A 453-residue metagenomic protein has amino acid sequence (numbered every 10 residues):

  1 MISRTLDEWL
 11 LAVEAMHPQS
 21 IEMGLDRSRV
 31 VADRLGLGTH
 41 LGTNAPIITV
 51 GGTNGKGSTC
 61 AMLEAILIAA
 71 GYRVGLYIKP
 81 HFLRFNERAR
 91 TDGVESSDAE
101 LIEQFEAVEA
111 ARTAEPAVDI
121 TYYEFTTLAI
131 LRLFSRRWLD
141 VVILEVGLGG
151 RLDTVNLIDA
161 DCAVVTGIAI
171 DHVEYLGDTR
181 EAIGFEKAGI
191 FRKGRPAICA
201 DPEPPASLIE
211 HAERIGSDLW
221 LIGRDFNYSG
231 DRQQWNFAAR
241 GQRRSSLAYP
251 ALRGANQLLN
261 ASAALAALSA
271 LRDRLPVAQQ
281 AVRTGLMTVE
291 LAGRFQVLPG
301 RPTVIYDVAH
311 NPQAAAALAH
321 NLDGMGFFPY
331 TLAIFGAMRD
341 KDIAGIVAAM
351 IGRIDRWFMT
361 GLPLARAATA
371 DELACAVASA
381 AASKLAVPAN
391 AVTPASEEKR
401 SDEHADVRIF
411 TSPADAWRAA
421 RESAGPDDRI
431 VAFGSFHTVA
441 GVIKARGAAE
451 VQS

Functional and structural regions predicted by a protein language model:
M1-I21: Charged, amphipathic alpha-helical linker segments immediately N-terminal to NTP-binding catalytic cores
Q19-I21, L25-N44, A69-I158, E174: ATP-dependent carboxylate-amine ligase catalytic core
T43-P46, V141-V146, D153-V164, I168-H172 (+2 more regions): Nucleotide phosphate-binding/pyrophosphate-handling subdomain across enzymes that bind or process nucleotide phosphates
I48-V50: Hydrophobic anchor at the beta1->P-loop junction of P-loop NTPases
S58-M62: Hydrophobic positions on the alpha1 helix immediately C-terminal to the Walker A/P-loop
I78, I198-D201, E213-G230, P250-A255 (+6 more regions): Beta-strand->loop->alpha-helix junctions that form or flank phosphate-binding loops in nucleotide-handling enzymes
T126-Y175, A206-L247: Extended acidic/charged loop-beta regions that coordinate divalent cations and stabilize anionic phosphate/carboxylate
I198, P202-G216, D231-Q234, T303-Y306 (+2 more regions): C-terminal helical cap/extension that packs against the catalytic core of soluble nucleotide-cofactor enzymes
